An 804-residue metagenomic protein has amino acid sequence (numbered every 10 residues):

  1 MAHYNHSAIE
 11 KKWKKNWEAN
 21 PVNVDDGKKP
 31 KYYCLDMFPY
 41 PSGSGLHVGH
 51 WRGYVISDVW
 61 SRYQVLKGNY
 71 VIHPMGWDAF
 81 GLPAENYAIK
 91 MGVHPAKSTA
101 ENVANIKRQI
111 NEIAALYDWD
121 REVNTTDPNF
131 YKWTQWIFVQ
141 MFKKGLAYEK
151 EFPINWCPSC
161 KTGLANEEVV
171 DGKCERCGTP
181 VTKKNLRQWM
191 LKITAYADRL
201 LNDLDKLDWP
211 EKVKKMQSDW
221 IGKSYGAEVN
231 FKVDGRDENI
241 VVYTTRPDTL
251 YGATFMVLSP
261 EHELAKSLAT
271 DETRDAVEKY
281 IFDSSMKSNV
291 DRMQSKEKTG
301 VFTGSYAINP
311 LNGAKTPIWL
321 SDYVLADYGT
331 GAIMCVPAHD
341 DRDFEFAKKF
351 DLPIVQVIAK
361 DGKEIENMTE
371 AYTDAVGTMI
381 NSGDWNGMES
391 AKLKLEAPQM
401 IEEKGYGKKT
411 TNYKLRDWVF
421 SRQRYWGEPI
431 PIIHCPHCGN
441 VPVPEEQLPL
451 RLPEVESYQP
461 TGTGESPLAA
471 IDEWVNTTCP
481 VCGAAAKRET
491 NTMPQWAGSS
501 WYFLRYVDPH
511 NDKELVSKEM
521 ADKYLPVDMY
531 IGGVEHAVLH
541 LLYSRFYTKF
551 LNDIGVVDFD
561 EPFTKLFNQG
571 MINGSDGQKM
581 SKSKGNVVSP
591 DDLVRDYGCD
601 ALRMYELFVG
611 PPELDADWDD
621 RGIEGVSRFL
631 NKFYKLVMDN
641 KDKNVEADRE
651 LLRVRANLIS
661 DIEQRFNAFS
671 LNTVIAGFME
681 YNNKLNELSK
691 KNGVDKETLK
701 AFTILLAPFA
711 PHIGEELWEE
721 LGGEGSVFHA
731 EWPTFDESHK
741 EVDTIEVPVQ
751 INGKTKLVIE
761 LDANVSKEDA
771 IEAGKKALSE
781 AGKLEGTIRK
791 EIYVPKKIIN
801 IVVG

Functional and structural regions predicted by a protein language model:
M1-L35, V65-P74, S98-N105, W209 (+2 more regions): Conserved oxyanion/phosphate-binding beta-strand-loop segments in alpha/beta enzyme cores
M1-N20, V24-K31, S259-H262, D271-R274 (+11 more regions): Basic, alpha-helical terminal appendages of large translation-related enzymes
H3, K11-K12, N16-N20, K90-I240 (+13 more regions): Residue patterns forming the tRNA-binding/recognition surfaces of aminoacyl-tRNA synthetases and related DALR
D26-V93, T99, E122-I137, T244-T245 (+2 more regions): N-terminal catalytic cores of NTP/NDP-binding nucleotidyl/phosphoryl-transfer enzymes
S57, Y70, H262-D361, E366-N367 (+1 more regions): Catalytic alpha/beta core of large soluble enzyme barrels
D78, K143-C157, K409-C438, Q495 (+6 more regions): Helix-rich, typically C-terminal accessory recognition domains appended to large enzymatic cores
K212-V241, M286-A314, I318, W418 (+8 more regions): Flexible, glycine/threonine-enriched loop-and-boundary segments that flank and lead into catalytic domains of large
S305-Y328, V357, V475-P612: Alpha-helical recognition segments enriched in aromatics with Gly/Pro capping that present substrate-recognition
